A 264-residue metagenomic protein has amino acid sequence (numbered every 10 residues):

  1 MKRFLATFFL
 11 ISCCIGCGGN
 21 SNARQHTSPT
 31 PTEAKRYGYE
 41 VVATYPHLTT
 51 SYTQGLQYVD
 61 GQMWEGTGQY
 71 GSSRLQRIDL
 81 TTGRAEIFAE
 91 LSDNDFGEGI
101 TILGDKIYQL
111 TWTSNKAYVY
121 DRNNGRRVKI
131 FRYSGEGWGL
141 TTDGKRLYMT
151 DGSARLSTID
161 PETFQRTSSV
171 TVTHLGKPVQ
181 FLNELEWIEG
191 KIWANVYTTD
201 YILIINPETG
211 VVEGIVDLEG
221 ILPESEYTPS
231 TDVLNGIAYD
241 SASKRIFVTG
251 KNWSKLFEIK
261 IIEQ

Functional and structural regions predicted by a protein language model:
C13-G16: C-terminal motif of bacterial Sec signal peptides marking the signal peptidase cleavage site
P29-T50, L80-A85: A short helix->beta-strand "capping" segment at the edge of beta-propeller domains
V41-P46, R84-E90, G125-F131, S168-K177 (+2 more regions): A short beta-strand motif characteristic of beta-propeller blades
V42-R74, A89-T101, G250-N252: Beta-strand-rich domains and repeat architectures in extracellular enzymes and scaffolds, especially beta-propellers
T49-D60, D93-L103, Y133-G144, T150 (+2 more regions): Beta-rich, blade/repeat-based domains predominating in secreted/periplasmic proteins but also intracellular
E65-Q69, I107-S114, L147-S153, A194-T198 (+1 more regions): Conserved beta-strand positions in repeat-built beta-propeller and related beta-rich domains
I78-G83, D121-G125, P161-F164, N206-G210 (+1 more regions): Short loop/turn segments that connect beta-strands within beta-propeller blades
G83-V119, G125-G137: Blade-loop segments of beta-propeller domains
